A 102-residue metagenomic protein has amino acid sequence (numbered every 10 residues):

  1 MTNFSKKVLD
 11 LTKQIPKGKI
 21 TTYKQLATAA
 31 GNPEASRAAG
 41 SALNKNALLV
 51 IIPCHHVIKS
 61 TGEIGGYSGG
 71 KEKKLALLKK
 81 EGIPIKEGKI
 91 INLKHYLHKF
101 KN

Functional and structural regions predicted by a protein language model:
M1-N102: Nucleic acid-binding interface residues in structured DNA/RNA-binding domains, emphasizing the DNA-engaging scaffolds
